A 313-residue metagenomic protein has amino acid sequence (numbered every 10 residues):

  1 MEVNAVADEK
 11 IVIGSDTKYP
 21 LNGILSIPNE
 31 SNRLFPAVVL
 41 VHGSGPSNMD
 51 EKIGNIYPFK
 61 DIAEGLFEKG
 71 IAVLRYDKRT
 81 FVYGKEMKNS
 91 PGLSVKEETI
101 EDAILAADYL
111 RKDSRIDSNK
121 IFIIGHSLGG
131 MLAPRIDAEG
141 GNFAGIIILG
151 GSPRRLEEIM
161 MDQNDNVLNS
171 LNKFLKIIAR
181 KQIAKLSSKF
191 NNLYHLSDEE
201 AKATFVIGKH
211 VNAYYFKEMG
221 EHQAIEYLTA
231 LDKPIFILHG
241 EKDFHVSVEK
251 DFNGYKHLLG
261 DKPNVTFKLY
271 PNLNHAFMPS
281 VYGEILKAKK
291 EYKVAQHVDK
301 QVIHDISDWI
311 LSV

Functional and structural regions predicted by a protein language model:
M1-R33: N-terminal cap/lid segment of alpha/beta-hydrolase-fold proteins
S31-L34, V38-G65: Short, surface-exposed "cap/lid" segments of acyl-processing enzymes
D61-K85: Conserved alpha/beta-hydrolase
G92-D113: Alpha/beta-hydrolase active-site loop
Y109-R115, N119-V167: Primarily recognizes the serine-hydrolase "nucleophile elbow" in alpha/beta-hydrolase and SGNH/GDSL folds
I147-Y227: Accessory cap/linker subdomain of secreted extracellular hydrolases
L231, I237-H239: Short beta-strand/loop motif that positions the catalytic acidic residue of the alpha/beta-hydrolase fold
K233, S247-L258: Short alpha-helix in the alpha/beta-hydrolase fold that links the catalytic acid
